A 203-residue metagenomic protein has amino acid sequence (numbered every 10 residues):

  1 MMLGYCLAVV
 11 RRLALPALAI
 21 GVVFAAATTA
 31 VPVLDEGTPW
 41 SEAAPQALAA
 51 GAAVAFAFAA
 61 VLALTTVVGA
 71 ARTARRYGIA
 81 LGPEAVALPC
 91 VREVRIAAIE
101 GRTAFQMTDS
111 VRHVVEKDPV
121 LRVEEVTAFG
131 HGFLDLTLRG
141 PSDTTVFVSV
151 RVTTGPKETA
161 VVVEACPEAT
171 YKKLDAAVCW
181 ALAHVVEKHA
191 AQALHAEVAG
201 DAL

Functional and structural regions predicted by a protein language model:
M1-F24: Juxtamembrane interface helix immediately N-terminal to a transmembrane segment
C6-V10, A26, A30-L203: Ser/Thr-rich, low-complexity intrinsically disordered terminal regions
